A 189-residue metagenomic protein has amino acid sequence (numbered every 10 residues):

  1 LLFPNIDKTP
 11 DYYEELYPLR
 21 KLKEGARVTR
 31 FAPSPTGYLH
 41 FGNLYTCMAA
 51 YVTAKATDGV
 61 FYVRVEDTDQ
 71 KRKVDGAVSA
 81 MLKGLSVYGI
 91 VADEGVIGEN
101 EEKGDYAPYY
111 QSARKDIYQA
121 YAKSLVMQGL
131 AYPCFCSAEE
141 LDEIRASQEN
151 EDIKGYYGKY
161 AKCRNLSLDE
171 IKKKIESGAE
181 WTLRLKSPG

Functional and structural regions predicted by a protein language model:
L1-E149: N-terminal Rossmann-like or analogous alpha/beta NTP/dinucleotide-binding catalytic cores that position adenine
S124, A131-G189: Active-site cores that bind ATP or allylic diphosphates and position pyrophosphate for catalysis
